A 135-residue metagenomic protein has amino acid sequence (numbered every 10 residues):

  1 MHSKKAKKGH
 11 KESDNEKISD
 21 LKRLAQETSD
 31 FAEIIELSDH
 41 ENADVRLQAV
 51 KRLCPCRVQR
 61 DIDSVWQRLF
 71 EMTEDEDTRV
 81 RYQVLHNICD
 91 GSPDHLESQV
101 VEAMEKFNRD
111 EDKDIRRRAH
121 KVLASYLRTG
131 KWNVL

Functional and structural regions predicted by a protein language model:
M1-E12: Short Lys/Arg-rich cationic patches that frequently serve as NLS/NoLS or arginine-rich RNA/DNA-binding motifs
H2-S3, Q26-L37, Q59-E71, H95-K106 (+1 more regions): Amphipathic alpha-helical scaffolding segments comprising HEAT/armadillo-like alpha-solenoid repeats
K11-N15, A43-D44, E74-R79, R109 (+1 more regions): Alpha-helix N-cap/helix-start positions at coil->helix boundaries
D14-I18, A32, L47-K51, Y82-H86 (+1 more regions): Alpha-solenoid HEAT/ARM repeat scaffold
C54, C89-D90, A124: Structural signature of alpha-helical solenoid repeat scaffolds
Y82-F107, D114: Extended alpha-helical scaffolding segments
N108, D112-L135: Eukaryotic acidic, Ser/Thr-rich intrinsically disordered low-complexity regions
